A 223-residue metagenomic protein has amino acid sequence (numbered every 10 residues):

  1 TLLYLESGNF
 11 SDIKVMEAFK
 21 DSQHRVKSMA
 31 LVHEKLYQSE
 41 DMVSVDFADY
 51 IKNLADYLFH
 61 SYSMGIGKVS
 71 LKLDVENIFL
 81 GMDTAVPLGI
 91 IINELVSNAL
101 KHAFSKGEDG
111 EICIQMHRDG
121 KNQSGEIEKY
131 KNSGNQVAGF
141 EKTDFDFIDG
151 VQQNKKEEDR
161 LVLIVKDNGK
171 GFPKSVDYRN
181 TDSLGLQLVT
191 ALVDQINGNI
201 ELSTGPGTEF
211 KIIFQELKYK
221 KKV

Functional and structural regions predicted by a protein language model:
T1-K27, L31, L36-V45, D49: Histidine phosphotransfer helical core of two-component systems
K20, M42-V45, S63-N93, L100-E111: Conserved short strand/loop->alpha-helix "switch" segment adjacent to the catalytic nucleotide/phosphoryl-transfer site
L73, I114-G120: Conserved catalytic core of two-component histidine kinases
Q115, I164-K166, T208-K218: Short C-terminal beta-strand
D119, N197, Q215-K221: Two-component histidine kinase transmitter core
N122-L186: Glycine-rich/acidic phosphate-handling loop/turn and adjacent ATP-lid/helix of nucleotide-binding kinase/ATPase domains
I196-S203: Glycine-rich ATP-binding loops of the HATPase_c
